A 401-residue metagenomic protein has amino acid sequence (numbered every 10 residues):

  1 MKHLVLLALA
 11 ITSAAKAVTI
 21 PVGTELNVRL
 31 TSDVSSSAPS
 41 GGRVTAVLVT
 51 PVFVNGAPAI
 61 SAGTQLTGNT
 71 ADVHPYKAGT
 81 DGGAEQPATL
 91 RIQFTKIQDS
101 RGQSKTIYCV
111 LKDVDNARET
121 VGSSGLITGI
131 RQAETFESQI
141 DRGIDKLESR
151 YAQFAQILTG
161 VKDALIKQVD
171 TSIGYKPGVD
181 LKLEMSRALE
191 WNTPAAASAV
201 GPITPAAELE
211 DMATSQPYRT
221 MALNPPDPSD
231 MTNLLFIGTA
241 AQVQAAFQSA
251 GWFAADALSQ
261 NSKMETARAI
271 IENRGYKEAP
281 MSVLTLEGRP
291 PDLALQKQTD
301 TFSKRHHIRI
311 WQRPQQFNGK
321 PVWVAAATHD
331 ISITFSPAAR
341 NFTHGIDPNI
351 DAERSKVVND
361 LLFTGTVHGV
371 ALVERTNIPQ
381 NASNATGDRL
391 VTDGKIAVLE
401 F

Functional and structural regions predicted by a protein language model:
H3-T12: Sec-dependent N-terminal signal peptides
S13-A17: Sec/Tat signal peptide C-region and signal peptidase I cleavage site
V18-A197, E265: Contiguous beta-sheet cores, especially beta-hairpins with glycine/small-residue-rich turns and Gly-(small hydrophobic)
G56, T171, P228-F236, R340-P348: Second-shell loop/turn segments in exported
S198-P225: Compositionally biased P/S/T/G-rich terminal and signal peptide-adjacent segments that lie outside catalytic cores
Q216-A246: Terminal, regulation- and interaction-focused segments at domain boundaries
K263-F401: A cross-kingdom signal targeting lumenal/periplasmic-facing segments of multi-pass membrane and secretory-pathway
